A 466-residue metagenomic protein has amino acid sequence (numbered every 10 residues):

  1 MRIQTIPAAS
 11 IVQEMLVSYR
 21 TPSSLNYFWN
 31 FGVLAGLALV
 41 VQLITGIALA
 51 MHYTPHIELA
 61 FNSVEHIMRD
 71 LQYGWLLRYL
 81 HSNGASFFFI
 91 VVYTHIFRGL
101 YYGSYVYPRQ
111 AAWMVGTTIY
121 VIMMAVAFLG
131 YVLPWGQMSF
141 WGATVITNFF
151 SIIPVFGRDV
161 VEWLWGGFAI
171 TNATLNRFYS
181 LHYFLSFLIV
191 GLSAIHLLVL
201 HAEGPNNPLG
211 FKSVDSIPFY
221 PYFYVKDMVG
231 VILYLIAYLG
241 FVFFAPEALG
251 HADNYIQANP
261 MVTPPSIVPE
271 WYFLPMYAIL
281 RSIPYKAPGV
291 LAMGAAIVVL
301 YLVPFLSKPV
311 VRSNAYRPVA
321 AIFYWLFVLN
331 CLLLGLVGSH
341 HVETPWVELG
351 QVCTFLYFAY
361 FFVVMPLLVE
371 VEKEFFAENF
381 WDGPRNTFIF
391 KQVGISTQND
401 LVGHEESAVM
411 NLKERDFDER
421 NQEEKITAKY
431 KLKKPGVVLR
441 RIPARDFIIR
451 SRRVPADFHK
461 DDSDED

Functional and structural regions predicted by a protein language model:
M1-D466: Membrane-embedded and interfacial regions of multi-pass energy-transducing membrane proteins
